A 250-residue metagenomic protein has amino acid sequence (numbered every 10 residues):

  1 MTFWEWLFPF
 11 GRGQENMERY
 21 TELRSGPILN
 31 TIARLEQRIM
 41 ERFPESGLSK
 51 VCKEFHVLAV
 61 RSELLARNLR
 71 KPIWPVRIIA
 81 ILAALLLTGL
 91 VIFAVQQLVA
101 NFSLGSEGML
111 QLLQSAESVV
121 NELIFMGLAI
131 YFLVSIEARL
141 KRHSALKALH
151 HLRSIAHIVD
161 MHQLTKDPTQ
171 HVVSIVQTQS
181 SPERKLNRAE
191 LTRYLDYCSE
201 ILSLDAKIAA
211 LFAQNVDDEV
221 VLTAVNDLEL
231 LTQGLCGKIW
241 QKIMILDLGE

Functional and structural regions predicted by a protein language model:
M1-L29, A33, R42, I78: Sequence termini and other peripheral, non-core segments
R19-G26, L35-E63: Short, charged cytosolic
R24, I28, V51, V119 (+4 more regions): Amphipathic alpha-helix face/heptad-repeat signature
R34-I39, E107, G127-I136, T178-L186 (+1 more regions): Short, charged/polar, low-complexity loop and linker segments that flank or interrupt alpha-helical bundles
E45, H143-R188: Solvent-exposed, non-transmembrane helices and loops of integral membrane proteins
S49-R67, A83, A94-V95, R193-A209 (+2 more regions): Mature extracytoplasmic or organellar-lumen-exposed domains after removal of signal/transit peptides
L64-L140: Alpha-helical transmembrane segments and their immediate juxtamembrane boundary regions in integral membrane proteins
K207-E250: Cytosol-/stroma-facing membrane-proximal "stalk/adaptor" domains immediately downstream of transmembrane anchors
